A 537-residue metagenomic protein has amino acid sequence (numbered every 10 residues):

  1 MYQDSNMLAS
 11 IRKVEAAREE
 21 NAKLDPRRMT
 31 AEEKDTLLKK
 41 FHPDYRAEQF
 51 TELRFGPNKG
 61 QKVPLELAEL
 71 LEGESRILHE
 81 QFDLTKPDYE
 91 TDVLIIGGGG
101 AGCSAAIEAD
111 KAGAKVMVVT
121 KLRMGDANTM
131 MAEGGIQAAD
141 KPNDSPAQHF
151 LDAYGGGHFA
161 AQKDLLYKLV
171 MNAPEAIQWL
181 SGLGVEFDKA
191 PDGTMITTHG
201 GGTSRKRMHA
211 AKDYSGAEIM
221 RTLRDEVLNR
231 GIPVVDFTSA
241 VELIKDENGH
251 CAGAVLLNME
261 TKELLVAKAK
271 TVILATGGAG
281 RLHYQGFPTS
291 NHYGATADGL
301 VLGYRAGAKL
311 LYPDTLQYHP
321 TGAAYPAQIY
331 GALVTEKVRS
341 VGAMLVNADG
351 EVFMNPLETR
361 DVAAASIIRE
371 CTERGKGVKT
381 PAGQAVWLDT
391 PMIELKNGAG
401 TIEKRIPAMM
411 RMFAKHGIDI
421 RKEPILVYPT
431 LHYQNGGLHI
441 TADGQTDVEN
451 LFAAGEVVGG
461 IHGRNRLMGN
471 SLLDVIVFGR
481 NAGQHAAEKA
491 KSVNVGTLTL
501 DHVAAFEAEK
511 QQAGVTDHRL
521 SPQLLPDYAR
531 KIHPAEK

Functional and structural regions predicted by a protein language model:
M1-D92: Extreme N-terminal leader/targeting segments of oxidoreductases
M1-E19, L302, A308-D419, S471 (+2 more regions): An anion/pyrophosphate-binding glycine-rich loop and adjacent beta-alpha core in soluble alpha-beta enzymes
M1-M7, L24, S75-R76, Q81-D92 (+13 more regions): Glycine- and aromatic-enriched mobile tails/lids
Y45-P64, E69-L70, G182-E263, K268 (+5 more regions): Conserved redox-cofactor binding core of oxidoreductases
L53-L71, V241-L257, R405-V458: A glycine-rich dinucleotide-binding beta-alpha-beta segment and adjacent secondary-structure elements that constitute
V93-I96, V266-G277, F452: Short hydrophobic core segments
A138-L169: Glycine-rich active-site loop/strand segments that organize a redox cofactor
A161-P174, R207-D225, V235, T289-A297 (+2 more regions): Short beta-strand to alpha-helix junction loop
